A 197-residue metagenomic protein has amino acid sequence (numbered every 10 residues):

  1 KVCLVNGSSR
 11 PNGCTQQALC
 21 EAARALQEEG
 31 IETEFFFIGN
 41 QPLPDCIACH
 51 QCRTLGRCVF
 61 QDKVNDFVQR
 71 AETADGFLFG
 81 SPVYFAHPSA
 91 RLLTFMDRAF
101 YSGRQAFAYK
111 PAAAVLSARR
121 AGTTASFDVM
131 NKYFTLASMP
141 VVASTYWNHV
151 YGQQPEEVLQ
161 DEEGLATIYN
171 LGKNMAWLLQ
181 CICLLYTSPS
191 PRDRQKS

Functional and structural regions predicted by a protein language model:
K1-E29: N-terminal beta1-alpha1 ligand-phosphate binding loop
N6, F37, T145-Y146: Residue-level recognition of beta-strand->loop/alpha-helix junctions
E32-N40: A short beta-strand-loop structural module common to alpha/beta enzyme folds
G39-R57, E157: N-terminal beta-loop-helix "entrance" segment that forms/cooperates in small-molecule cofactor or anionic ligand
L55-Y146: Helix-loop-strand module that forms the ligand-binding subsite of alpha/beta enzymes
P155-L165, G172-M175: Residues forming the flavin
G172-L184: Short, hydrophobic alpha-helical segments
Y186-P191, Q195: Conserved small/polar residues in nucleotide/adenosyl-binding loops
